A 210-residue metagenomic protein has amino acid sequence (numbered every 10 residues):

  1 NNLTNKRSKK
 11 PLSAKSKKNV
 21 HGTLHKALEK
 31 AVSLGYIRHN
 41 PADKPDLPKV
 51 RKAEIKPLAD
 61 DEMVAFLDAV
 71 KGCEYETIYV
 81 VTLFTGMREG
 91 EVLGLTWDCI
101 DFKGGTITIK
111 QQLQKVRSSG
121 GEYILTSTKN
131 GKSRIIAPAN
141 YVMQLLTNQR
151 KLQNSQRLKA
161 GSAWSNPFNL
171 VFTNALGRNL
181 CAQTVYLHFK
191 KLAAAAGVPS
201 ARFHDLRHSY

Functional and structural regions predicted by a protein language model:
N1-Y36, K52-E54, R178-T184, G197-D205: N-terminal core-binding DNA-recognition domain of tyrosine site-specific recombinases/integrases
K6, K10, L67-Y75, T85 (+3 more regions): Short, basic (Lys/Arg/His-rich) helix/loop patches that form interaction surfaces in the mid-to-C-terminal regions
K10-A14, K18-V20, S33, I37-W97 (+5 more regions): Basic, Lys/Arg- and aromatic-enriched nucleic-acid-binding interface segment
G22, K26, D61, N140 (+4 more regions): Generic recognition of well-ordered alpha-helical segments within structured catalytic/regulatory domains
L28-Y36, C99, R150-N154: A generic secondary-structure signal for well-formed alpha-helical elements
G105-I107: Hydrophobic residues embedded in beta-strands of well-ordered beta-sheets
Q111-N130: Short, flexible, glycine-rich and Lys/Arg-enriched loop motifs at helix boundaries that contact anionic partners
